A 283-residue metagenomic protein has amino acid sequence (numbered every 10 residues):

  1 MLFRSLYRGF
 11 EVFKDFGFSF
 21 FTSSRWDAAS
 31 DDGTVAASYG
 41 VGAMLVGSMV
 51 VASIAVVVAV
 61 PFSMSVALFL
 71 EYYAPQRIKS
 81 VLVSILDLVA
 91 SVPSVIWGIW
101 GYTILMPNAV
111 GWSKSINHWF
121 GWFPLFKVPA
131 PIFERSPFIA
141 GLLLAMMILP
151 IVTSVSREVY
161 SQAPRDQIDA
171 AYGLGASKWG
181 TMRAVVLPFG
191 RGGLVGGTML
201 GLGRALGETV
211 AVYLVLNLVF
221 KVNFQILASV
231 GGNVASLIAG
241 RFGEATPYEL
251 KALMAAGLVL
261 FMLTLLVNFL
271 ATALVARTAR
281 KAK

Functional and structural regions predicted by a protein language model:
Y7-R8, V12-Y39, G98-M146, I226-A228: Membrane-interfacial helix termini and adjacent extracytoplasmic/periplasmic loops of multi-pass transporters
Y39-F69, T198: Transmembrane alpha-helix signature in integral membrane proteins
A55-L86, A271-R277: Transmembrane-helix boundary motif in ABC transporter permease subunits
A59-F62, L86-S94, P131-R157, P188 (+1 more regions): Faces of alpha-helical transmembrane segments in polytopic inner-membrane proteins
V92, V152-S156, A163, Y172 (+1 more regions): Transmembrane alpha-helices
R157-S161, R165, Y172, G240-K283: C-terminal transmembrane helix and the adjacent membrane-cytosol boundary/short C-terminal tail of inner/organellar
A205-P247: Glycine-rich helix-loop "coupling/hinge" segments at transmembrane-helix boundaries in multipass transporters
